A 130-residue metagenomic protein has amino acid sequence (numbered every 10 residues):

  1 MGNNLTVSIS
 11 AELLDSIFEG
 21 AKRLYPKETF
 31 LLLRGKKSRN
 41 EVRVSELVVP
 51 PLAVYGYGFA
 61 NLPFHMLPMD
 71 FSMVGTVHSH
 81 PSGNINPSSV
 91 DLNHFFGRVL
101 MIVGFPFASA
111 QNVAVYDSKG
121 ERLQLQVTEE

Functional and structural regions predicted by a protein language model:
M1-M73, P81-E130: Conserved beta-strand-loop surface patch within small alpha/beta domains used for substrate/adaptor or ligand engagement
T76: Conserved, mostly hydrophobic/aromatic
